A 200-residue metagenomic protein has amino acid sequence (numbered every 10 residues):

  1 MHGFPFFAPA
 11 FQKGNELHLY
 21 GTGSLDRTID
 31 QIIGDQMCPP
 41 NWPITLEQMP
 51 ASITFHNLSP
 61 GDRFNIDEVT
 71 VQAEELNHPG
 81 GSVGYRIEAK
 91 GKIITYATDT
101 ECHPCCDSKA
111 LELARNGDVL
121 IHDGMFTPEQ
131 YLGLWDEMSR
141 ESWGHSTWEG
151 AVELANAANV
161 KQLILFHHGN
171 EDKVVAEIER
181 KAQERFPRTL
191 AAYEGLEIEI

Functional and structural regions predicted by a protein language model:
H2-T95, C105, A110-L111, E177-I200: Binuclear metal-dependent hydrolase catalytic cores
A97-D99: DG-centered beta-turn motif at the end of beta-strands
P104-G195: Cap/insert and terminal regions of metallo-dependent hydrolase folds
